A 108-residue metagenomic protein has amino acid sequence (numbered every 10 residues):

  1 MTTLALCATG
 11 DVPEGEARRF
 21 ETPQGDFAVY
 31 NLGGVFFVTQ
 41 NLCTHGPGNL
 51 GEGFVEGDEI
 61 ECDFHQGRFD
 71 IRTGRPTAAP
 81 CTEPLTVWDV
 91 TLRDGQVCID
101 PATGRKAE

Functional and structural regions predicted by a protein language model:
M1-G57, D70-I71, P84-E108: N-terminal pre-ligand scaffold of iron-sulfur
C43, C62-H65: Short cysteine clusters
G57-D63, P76-L85: Short cysteine/histidine-rich metal-coordination sites, predominantly Zn2+-binding motifs
